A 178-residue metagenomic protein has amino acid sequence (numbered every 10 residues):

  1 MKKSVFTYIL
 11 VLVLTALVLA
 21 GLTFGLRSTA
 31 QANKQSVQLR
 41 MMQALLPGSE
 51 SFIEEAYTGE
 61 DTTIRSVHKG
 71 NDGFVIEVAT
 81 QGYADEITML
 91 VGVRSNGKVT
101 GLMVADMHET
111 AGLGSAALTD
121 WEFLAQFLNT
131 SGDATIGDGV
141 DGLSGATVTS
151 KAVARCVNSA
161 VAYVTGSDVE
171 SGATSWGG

Functional and structural regions predicted by a protein language model:
M1-G178: Flexible, solvent-exposed loop/hinge segments and secondary-structure transition points
